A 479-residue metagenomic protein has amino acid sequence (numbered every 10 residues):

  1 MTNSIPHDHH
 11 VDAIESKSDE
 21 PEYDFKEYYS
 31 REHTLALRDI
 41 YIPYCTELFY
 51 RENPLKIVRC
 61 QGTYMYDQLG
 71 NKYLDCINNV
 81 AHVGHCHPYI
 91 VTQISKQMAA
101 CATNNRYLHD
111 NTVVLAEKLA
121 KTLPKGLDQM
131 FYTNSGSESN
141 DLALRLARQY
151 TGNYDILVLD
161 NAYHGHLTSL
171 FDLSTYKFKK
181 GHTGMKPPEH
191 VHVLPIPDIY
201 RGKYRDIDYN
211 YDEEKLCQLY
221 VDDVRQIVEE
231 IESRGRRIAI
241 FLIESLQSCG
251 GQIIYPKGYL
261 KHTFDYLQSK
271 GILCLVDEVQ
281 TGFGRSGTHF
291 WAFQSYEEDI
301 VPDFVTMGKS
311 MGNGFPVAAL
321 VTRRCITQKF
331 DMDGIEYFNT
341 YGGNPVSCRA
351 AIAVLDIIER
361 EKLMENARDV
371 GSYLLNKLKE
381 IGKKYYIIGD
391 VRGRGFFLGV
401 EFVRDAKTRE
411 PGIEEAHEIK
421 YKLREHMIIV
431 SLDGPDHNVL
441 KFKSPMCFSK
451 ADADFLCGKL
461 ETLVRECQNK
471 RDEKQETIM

Functional and structural regions predicted by a protein language model:
T2-M479: Conserved N-terminal phosphate-binding loop of PLP-dependent enzymes in the Aspartate aminotransferase
